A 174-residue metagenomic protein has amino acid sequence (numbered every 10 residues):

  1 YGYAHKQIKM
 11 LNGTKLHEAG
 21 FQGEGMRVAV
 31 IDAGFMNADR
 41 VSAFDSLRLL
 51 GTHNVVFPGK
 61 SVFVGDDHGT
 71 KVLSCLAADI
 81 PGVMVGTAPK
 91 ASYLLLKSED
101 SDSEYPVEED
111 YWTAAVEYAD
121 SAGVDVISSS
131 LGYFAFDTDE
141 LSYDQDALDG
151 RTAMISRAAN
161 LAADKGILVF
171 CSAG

Functional and structural regions predicted by a protein language model:
Y1, V124-G174: Catalytic-core segments of hydrolase enzymes
Y1-I8, T14-H17: Autoinhibitory propeptides
K6-K9, G65-G69, Y105-W112, L148-I155: Solvent-exposed, acidic/flexible segments
I8-L11, D79, A115: Short, well-ordered amphipathic alpha-helical segments that serve as non-catalytic structural scaffolds within diverse
T14-N54, P58-E108, A122-D125, T138 (+1 more regions): Subtilisin-like serine protease catalytic core
Y111-G123: Short, well-structured alpha-helical segments in soluble
